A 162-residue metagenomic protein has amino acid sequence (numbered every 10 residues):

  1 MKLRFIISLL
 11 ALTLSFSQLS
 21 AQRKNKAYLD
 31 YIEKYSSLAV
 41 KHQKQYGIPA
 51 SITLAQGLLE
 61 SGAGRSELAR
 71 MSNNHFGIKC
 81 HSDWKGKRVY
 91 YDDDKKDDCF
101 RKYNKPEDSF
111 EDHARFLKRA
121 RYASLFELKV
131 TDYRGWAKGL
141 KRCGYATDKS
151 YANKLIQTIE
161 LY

Functional and structural regions predicted by a protein language model:
M1-I7: Bacterial N-terminal signal peptides that target proteins for export
K2, Q18-Y162: Catalytic cores of secreted/periplasmic lytic hydrolases that degrade extracellular macromolecules
I7-S15: Bacterial N-terminal signal peptides
